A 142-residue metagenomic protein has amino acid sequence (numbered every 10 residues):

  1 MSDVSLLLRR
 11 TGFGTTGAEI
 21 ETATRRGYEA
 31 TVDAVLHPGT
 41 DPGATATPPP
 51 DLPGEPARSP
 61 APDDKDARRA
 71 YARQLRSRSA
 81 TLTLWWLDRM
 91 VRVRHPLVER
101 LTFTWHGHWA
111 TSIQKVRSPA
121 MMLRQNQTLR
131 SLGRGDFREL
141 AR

Functional and structural regions predicted by a protein language model:
M1, T15-R25, Q74-R142: Primarily short, surface-exposed interaction patches in extracytoplasmic proteins
M1-T81, V91-R92, P96: N-terminal module-boundary/linker segments of secreted carbohydrate-active enzymes
